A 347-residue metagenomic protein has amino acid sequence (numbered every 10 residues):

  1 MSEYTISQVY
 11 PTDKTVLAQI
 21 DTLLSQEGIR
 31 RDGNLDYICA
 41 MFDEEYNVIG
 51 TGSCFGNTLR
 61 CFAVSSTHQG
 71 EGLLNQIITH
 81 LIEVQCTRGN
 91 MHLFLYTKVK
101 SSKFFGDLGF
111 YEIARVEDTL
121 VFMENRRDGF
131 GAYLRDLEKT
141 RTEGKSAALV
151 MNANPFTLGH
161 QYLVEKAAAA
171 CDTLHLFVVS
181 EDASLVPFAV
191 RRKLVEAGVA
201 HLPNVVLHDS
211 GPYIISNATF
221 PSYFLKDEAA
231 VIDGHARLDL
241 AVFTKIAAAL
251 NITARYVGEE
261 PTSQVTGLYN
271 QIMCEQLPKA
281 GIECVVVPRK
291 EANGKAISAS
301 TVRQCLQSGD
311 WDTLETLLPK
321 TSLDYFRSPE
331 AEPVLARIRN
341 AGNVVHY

Functional and structural regions predicted by a protein language model:
M1-R31, F42, N47: Short amphipathic alpha-helix that is part of the acyltransferase structural core
R30-R31, S65-H68, E83, R88 (+1 more regions): RNA-binding accessory domains that recognize and position tRNA/RNA substrates
L35, F55, V116-E117: Structural motif
D36, L59, G144: Short coil/loop residues immediately preceding or within conserved phosphate-binding loops of NTP-utilizing enzyme
A40, Y46-A63: Conserved beta-strand in the GNAT
H68, G72-H80, G159: Conserved acetyl-CoA pyrophosphate-binding loop and the N-cap/start of the following alpha-helix in GNAT-like
Q85-K98: Conserved GNAT acetyl-CoA-binding A-motif
T97-K98, S102-F110, A114-Y347: Nucleotidyltransferase catalytic core that binds NTPs
